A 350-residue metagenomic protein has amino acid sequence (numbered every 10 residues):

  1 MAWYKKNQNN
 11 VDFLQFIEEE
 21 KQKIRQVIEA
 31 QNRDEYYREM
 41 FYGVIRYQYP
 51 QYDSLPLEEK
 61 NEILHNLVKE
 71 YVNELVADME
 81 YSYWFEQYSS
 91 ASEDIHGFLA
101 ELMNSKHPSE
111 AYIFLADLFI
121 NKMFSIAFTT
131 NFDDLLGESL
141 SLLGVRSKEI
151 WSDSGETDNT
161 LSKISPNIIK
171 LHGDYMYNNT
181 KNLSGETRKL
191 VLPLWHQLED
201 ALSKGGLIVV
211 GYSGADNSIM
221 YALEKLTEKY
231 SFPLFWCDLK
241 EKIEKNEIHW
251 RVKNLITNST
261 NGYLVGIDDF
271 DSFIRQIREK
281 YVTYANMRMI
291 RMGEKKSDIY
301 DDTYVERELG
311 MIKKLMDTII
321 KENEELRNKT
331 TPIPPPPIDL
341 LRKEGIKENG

Functional and structural regions predicted by a protein language model:
M1-S184, L190-G206, G214-N217, Y221-A222 (+1 more regions): Conserved catalytic-core helix/loop/strand module for nucleotide-ribose chemistry
G211: Extended basic-aromatic, gly/pro-enriched interface segments that bind polyanionic ligands
